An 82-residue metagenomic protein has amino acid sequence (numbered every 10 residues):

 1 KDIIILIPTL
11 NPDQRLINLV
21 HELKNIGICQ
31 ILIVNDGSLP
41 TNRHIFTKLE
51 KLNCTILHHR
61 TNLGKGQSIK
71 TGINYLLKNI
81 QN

Functional and structural regions predicted by a protein language model:
D2-I4: Cell-envelope/extracellular polymer assembly enzymes that use nucleotide-activated donors
N11, D36-S38, L63, G72: Conserved short acidic donor-positioning loop in nucleotide-sugar-dependent glycosyltransferases
N11-N25, T41: Short, well-formed alpha-helical segments that are part of the catalytic scaffolds of diverse glycosyltransferases
N35-I45: A conserved acidic beta->alpha catalytic loop
T47-I80: Conserved donor nucleotide-binding strand/loop of the catalytic core
